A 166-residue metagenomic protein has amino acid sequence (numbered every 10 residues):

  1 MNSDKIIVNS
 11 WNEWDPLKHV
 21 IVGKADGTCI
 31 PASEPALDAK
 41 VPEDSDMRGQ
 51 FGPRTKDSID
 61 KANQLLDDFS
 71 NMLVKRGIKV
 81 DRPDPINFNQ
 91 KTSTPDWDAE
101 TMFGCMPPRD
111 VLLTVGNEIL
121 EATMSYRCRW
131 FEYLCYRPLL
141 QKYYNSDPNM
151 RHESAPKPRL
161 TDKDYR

Functional and structural regions predicted by a protein language model:
M1-R166: The feature marks the mature, well-folded catalytic cores of soluble enzymes
